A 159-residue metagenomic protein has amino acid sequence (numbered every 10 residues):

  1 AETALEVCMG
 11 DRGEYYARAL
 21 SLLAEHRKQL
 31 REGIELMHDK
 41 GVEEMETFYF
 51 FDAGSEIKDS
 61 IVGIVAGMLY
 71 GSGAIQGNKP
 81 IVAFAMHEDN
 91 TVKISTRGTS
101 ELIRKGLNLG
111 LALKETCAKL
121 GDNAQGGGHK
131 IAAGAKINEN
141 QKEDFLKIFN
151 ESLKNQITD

Functional and structural regions predicted by a protein language model:
A1-E46, F50-E56, Y70-G73, F84-H87 (+1 more regions): A structured phosphate/pyrophosphate-recognition subdomain
E46-D159: Glycine-rich, acidic loop segments that terminate in or are immediately followed by a histidine
